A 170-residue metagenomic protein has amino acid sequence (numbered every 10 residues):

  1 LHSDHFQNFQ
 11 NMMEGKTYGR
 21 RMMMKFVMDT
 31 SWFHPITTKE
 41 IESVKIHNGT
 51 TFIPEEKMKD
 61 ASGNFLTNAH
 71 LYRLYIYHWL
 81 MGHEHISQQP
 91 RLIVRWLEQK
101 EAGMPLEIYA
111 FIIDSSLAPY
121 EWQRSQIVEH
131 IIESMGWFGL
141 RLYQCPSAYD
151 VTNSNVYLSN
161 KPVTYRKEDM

Functional and structural regions predicted by a protein language model:
L1-K59, H70-R73: Soluble accessory domains appended to multi-pass membrane transport proteins
I46, F52-M170: Long, non-transmembrane cytosolic or organellar matrix-exposed soluble domains/tails of integral membrane proteins
